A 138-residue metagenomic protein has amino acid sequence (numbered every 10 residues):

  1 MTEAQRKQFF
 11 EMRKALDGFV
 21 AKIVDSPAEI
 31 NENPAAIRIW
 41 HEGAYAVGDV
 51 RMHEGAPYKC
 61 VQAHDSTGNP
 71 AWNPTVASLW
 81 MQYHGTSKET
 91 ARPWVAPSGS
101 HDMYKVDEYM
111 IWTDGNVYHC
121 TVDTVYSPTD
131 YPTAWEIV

Functional and structural regions predicted by a protein language model:
M1-V138: Tryptophan-rich substrate-binding surfaces of secreted polymer-degrading and adhesive proteins
